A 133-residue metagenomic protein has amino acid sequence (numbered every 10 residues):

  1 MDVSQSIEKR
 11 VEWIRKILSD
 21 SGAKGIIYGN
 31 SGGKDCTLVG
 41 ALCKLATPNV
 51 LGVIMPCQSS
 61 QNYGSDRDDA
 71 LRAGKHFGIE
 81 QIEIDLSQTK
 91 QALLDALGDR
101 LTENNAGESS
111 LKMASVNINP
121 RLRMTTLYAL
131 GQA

Functional and structural regions predicted by a protein language model:
M1-A133: ATP-dependent adenylation/nucleotidyltransferase module used to activate substrates
